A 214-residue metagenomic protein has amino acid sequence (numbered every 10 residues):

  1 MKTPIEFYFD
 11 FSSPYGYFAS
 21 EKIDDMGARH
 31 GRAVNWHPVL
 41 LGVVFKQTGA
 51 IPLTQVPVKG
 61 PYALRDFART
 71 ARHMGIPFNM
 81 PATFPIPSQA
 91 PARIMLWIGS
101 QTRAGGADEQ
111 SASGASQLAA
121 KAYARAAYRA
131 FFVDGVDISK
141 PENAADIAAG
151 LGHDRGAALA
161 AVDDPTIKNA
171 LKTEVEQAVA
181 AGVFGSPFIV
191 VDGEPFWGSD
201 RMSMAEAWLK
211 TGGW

Functional and structural regions predicted by a protein language model:
T3-E6, F11-R32, G105-A115, A126-W214: C-terminal cap of thioredoxin/glutaredoxin-like
Y15-D134: Structural alpha/beta surface segment adjacent to cysteine/selenocysteine redox centers across thiol/disulfide enzymes
